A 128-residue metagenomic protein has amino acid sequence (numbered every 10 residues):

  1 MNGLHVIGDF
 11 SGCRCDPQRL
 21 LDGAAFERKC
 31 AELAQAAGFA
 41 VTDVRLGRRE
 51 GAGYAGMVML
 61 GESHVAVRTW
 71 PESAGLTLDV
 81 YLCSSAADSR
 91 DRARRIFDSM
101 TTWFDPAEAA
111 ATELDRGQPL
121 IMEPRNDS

Functional and structural regions predicted by a protein language model:
M1-S128: Polybasic/polar functional segments that serve as interface/processing modules
